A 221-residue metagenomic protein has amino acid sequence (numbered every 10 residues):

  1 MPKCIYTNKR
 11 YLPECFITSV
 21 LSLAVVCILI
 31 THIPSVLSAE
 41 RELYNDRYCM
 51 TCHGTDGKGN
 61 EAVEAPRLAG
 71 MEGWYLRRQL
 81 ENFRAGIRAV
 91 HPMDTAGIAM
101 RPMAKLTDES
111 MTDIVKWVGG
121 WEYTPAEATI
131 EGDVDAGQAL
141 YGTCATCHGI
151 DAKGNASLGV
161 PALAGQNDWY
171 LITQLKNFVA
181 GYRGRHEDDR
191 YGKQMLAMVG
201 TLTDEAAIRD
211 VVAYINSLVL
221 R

Functional and structural regions predicted by a protein language model:
M1-T18: N-terminal secretory signal peptides that target proteins for export/translocation
A24-V26, V36-L37: Cleavable N-terminal signal peptides
V36-K58, T129-K153: Sequence/structural segment immediately N-terminal to covalent heme-attachment motifs in c-type and related
Y44, F83, W117-V118, Y141 (+2 more regions): Conserved hydrophobic/aromatic "anchor" residues that stabilize well-ordered secondary structure elements
N45-A85: The feature marks the first
D46-C49, A65, G73, G97 (+4 more regions): Disulfide-stabilized extracellular ectodomain repeats and their linkers
E61-R67, F83-D113, E127-G132, A156-A162 (+2 more regions): Axial heme c-ligation environment in periplasmic c-type cytochrome domains
